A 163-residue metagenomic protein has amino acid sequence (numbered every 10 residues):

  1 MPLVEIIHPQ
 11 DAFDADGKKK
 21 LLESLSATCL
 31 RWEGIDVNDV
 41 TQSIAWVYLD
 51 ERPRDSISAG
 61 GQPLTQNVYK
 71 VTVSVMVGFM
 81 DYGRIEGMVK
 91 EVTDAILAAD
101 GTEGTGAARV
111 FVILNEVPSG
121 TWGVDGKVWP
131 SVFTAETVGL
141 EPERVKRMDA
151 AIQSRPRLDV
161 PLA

Functional and structural regions predicted by a protein language model:
M1-A163: A domain-level signal for the structural core that forms small-molecule/cofactor-binding pockets and catalytic centers
